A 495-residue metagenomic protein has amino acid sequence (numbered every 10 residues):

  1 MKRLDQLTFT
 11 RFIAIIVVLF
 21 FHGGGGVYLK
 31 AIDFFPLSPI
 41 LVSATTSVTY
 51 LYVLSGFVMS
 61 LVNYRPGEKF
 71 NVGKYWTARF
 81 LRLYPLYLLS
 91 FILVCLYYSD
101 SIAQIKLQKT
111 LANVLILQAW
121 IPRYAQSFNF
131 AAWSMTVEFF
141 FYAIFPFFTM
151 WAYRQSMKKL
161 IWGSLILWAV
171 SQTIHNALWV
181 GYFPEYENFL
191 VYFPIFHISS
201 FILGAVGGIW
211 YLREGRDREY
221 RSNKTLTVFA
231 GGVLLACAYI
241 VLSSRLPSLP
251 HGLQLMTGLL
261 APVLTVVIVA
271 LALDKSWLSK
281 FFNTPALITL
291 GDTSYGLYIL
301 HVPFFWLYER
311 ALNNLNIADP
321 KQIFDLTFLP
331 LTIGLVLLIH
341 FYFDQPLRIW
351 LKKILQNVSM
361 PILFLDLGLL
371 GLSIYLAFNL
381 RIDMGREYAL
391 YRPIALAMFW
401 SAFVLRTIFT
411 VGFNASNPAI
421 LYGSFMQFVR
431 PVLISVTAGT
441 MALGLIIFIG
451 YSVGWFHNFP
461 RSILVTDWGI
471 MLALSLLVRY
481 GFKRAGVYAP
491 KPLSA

Functional and structural regions predicted by a protein language model:
M1-E185, T225, T293-S294, A311-L355: Membrane-cytosol interface segments of multi-pass membrane proteins, especially ER/Golgi lipid-handling enzymes
L4-D5, P36-V48, Y124-V137, W179-L203 (+1 more regions): Interfacial loop-to-helix transition and helix-capping segments at the boundaries of transmembrane helices
I13, T46-L54, L111, A132-I144 (+10 more regions): Membrane-embedded alpha-helical segments of multi-pass membrane proteins, especially the transmembrane helices
G26-K30, I174-E185, I240-L249, E309-L315 (+3 more regions): Juxtamembrane "helix-exit" motif on the non-cytosolic side of transmembrane helices
F57-Y64, S90, F145-Y153, G204-R213 (+8 more regions): Hydrophobic transmembrane alpha-helices
F91-C95, W162-N176, V206, T227-S243 (+6 more regions): Hydrophobic core of alpha-helical transmembrane segments in multi-pass integral membrane proteins
F201, T227-Q345: Alpha-helical transmembrane segments of multi-pass integral membrane proteins
K352-L493: Signature of alpha-helical transmembrane segments in polytopic membrane proteins
